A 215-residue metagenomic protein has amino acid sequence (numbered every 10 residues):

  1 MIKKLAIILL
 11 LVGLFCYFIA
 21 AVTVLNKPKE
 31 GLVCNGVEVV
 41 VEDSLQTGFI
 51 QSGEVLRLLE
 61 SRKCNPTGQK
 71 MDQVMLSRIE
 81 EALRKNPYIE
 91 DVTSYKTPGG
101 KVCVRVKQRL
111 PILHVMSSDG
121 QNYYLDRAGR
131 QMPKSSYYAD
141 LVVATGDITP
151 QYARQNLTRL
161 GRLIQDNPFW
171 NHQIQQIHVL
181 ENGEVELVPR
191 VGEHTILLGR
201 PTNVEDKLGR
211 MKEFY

Functional and structural regions predicted by a protein language model:
M1-G53, P66, E181-Y215: N-terminal positively charged amphipathic segments used for targeting/anchoring
D43-K85, P133-R162, G199, E205 (+1 more regions): Periplasmic/extracytosolic POTRA-like scaffold domains at the N-termini of outer-membrane and outer-envelope
R84-G100: Short, well-structured beta-strand/strand-turn elements
K101-R105, V185: Short glycine/threonine-rich beta-strand-turn micro-motifs
R105-E181: Extracytoplasmic segments of membrane-associated envelope/inner-membrane machinery
